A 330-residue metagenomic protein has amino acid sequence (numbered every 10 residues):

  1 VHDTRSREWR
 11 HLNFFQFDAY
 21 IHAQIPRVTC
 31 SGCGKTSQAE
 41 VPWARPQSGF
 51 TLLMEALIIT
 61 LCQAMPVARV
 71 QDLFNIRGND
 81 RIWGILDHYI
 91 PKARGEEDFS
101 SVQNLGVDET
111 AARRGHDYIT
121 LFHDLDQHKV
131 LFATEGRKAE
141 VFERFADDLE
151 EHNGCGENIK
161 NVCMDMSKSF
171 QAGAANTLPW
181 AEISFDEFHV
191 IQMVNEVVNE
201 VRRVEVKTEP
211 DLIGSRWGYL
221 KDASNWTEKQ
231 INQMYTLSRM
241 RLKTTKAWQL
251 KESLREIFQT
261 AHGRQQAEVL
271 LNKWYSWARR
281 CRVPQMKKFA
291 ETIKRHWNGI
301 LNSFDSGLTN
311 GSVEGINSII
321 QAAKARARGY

Functional and structural regions predicted by a protein language model:
H2-H116, E157, I300-L301: Short, positively charged, Gly/Tyr-enriched micro-motifs that form contact patches at catalytic or ligand/partner
A39, R69, G115, L131-F132 (+3 more regions): Short helix/loop capping segments that flank catalytic or ligand/cofactor-binding pockets
V41-S48, D126-A139: Glycine-rich phosphate-binding "P-loop"
R114-D117, D124-Q127, E135, D147 (+3 more regions): Acidic/histidine-rich catalytic cores and adjacent linkers of DNA breakage/strand-transfer/modification proteins
E140-D148: Structural motif
N195-K207: Short, surface-exposed amphipathic charged segments that create phosphate/polyanion-binding patches used for binding
